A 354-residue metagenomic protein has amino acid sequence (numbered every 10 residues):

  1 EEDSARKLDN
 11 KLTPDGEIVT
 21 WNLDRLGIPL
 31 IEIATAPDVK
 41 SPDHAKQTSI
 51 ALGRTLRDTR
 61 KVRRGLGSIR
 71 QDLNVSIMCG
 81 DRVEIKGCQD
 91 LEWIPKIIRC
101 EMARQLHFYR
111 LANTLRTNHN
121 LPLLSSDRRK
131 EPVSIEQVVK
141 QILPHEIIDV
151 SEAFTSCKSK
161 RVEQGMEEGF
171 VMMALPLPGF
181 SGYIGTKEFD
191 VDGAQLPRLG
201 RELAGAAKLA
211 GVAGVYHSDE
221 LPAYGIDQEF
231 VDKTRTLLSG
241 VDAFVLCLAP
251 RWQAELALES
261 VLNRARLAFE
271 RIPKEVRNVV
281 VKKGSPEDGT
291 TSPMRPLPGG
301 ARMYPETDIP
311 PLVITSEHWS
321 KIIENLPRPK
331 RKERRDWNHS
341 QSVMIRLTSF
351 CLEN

Functional and structural regions predicted by a protein language model:
E1-P14: Active-site loop/lid in soluble adenylation, ligation, and acyl-transfer enzymes
W21-D38, H44-K46, I50-N354: Charged, compositionally biased, marginally structured helical/coil segments
